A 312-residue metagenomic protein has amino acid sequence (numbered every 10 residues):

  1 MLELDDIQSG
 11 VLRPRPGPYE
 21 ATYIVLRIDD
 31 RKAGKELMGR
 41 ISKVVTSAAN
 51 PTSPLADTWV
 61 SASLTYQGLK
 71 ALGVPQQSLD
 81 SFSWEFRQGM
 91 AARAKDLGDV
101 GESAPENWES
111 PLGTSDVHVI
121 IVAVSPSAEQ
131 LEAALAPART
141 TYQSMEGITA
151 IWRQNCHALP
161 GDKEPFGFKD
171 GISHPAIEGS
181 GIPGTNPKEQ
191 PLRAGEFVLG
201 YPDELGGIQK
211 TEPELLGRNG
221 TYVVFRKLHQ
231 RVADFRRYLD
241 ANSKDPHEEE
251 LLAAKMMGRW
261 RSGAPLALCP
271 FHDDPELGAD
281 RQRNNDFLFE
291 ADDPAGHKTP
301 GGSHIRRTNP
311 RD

Functional and structural regions predicted by a protein language model:
M1-D312: Long, low-complexity, Ser/Thr/Gly/Pro-rich intrinsically disordered segments that act as flexible linkers and assembly
